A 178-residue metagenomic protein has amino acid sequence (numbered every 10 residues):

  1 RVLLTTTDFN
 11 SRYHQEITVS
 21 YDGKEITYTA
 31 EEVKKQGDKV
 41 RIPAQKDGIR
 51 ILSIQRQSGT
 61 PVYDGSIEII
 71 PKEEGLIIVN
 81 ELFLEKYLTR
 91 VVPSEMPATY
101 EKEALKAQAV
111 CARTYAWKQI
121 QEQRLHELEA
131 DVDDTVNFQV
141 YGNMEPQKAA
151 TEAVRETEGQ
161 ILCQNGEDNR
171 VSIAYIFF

Functional and structural regions predicted by a protein language model:
R1-F178: Conserved, single-site charged/polar hotspot
